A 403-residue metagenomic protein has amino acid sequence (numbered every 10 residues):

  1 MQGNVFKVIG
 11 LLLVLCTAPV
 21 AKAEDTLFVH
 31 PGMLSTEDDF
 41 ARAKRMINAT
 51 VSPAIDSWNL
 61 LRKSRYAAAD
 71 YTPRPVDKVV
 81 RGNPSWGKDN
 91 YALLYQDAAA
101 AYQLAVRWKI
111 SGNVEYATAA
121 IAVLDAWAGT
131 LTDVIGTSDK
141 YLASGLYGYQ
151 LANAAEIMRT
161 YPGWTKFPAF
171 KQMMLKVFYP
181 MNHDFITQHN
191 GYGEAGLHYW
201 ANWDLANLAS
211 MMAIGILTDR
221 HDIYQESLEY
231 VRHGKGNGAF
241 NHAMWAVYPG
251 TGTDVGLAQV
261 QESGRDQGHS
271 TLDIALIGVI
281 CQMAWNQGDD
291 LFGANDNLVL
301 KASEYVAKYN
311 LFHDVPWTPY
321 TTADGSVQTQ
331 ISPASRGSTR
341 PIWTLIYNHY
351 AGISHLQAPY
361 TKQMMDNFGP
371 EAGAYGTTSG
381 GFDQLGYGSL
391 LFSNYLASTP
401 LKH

Functional and structural regions predicted by a protein language model:
M1-I9: Bacterial N-terminal signal peptides that target proteins for export
I9-T17: Bacterial N-terminal signal peptides
P19-A23: Sec/Tat signal peptide C-region and signal peptidase I cleavage site
E24-G193, L205, E229-R232, D254-Q261 (+2 more regions): Extracellular glycan-targeting catalytic surfaces
A105-V106, A209, A213: Amphipathic alpha-helical repeat scaffolds
A143, M173, A195-A206, I216-D219 (+2 more regions): Short, contiguous, pocket-lining structural segments that sit at or immediately flank catalytic/ligand-binding sites
R232-E262: Flexible internal linker/loop segments at domain or repeat junctions
